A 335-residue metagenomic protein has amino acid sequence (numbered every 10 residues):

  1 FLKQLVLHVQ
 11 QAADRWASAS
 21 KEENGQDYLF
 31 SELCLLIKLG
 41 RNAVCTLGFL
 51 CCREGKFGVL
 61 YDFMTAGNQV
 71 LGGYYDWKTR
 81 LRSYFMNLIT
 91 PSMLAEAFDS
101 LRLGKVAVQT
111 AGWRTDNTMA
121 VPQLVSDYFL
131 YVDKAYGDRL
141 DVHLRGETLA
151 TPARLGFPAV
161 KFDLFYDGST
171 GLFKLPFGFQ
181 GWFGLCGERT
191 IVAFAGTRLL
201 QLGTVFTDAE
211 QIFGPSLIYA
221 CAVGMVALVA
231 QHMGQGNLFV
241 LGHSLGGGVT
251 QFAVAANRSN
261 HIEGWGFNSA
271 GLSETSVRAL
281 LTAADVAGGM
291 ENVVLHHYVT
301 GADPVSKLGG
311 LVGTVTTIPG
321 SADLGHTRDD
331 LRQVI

Functional and structural regions predicted by a protein language model:
S20-G25: Charged, low-complexity interaction regions
E32, L36-I37, A43-R189: Flexible, membrane-associating and regulatory peripheral segments of lipid-active enzymes
Y74, A120, Y128, A135-L241 (+2 more regions): A conserved cap/lid and substrate-binding interface adjacent to the catalytic center of lipid-processing enzymes
G242, G246: Gly/Ala-rich beta-loop-alpha elbow adjacent to hydrolase catalytic centers
V249-A253: Hydrolases whose catalytic domains are alpha/beta-hydrolase-1, hotdog thioesterase, or metallo-beta-lactamase-like
I262-E263, N268-I335: The feature captures the conserved acid-bearing segment of alpha/beta-hydrolase catalytic domains
